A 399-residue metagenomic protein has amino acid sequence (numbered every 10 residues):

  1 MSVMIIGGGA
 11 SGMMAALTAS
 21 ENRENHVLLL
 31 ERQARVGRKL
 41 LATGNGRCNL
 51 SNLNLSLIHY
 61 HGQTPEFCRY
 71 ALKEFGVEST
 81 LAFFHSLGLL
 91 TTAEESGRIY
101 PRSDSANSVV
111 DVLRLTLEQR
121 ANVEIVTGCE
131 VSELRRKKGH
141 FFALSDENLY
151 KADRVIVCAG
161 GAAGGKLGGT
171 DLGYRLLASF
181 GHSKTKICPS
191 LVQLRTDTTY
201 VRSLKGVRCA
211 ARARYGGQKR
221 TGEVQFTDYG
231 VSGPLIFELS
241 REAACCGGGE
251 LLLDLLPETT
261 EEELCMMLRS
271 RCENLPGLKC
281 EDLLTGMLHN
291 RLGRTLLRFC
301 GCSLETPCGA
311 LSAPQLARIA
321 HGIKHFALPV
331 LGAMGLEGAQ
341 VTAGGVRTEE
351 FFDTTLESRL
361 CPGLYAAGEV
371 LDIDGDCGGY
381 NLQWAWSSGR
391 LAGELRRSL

Functional and structural regions predicted by a protein language model:
S2-L29, A392-R397: N-terminal Rossmann-like FAD-binding beta1-loop-alpha1 element of flavoenzymes
M4-I6, L30, V131, L149-K166 (+4 more regions): Short hydrophobic core segments
S20, A34-V36, L41-A42, L50-L57 (+2 more regions): An anion/pyrophosphate-binding glycine-rich loop and adjacent beta-alpha core in soluble alpha-beta enzymes
N45-A93: Glycine-rich active-site loop/strand segments that organize a redox cofactor
T127, R294-D374: A glycine-rich dinucleotide-binding beta-alpha-beta segment and adjacent secondary-structure elements that constitute
T127-H140: A conserved short coil-to-beta-strand element within the FAD-binding core of flavoproteins
R154-Y200: Glycine-rich loop(s) and the adjacent beta-strand/alpha-helix scaffold that form part
A163-L176, F180, D372-L399: A conserved FAD-binding loop/helix module that cradles the flavin
